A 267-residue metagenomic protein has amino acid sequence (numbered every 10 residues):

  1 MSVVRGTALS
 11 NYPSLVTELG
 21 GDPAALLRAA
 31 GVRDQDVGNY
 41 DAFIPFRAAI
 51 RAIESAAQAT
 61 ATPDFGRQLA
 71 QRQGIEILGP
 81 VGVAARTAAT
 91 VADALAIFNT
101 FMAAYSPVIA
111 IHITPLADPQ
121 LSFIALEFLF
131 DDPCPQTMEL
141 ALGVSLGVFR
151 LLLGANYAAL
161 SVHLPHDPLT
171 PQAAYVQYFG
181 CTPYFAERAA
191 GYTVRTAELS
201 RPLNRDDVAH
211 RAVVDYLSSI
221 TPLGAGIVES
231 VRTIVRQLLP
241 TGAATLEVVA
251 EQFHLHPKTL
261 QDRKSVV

Functional and structural regions predicted by a protein language model:
M1-S122: N-terminal low-complexity or simple alpha-helical regulatory segments that function as activation/interaction modules
V4, E18, P133, T137 (+2 more regions): Short, contiguous, pocket-lining structural segments that sit at or immediately flank catalytic/ligand-binding sites
S10, A92, P135-G143, D207 (+3 more regions): Short, well-ordered alpha-helical segments
A24-A25, Q136, A244: Short, solvent-exposed positions on alpha-helices
I53, L142-L146, V235: Hydrophobic alpha-helical core bundles mediating ligand binding, dimerization, or RNAP-core interactions
G79-A84, E127-L129, V214-S218: Short hinge/gating elements
A110-E198: DNA-contacting interfaces and partner/effector-binding or oligomerization modules in DNA-centric proteins
P168-V267: Extended mid-to-C-terminal alpha-helical interaction segments
